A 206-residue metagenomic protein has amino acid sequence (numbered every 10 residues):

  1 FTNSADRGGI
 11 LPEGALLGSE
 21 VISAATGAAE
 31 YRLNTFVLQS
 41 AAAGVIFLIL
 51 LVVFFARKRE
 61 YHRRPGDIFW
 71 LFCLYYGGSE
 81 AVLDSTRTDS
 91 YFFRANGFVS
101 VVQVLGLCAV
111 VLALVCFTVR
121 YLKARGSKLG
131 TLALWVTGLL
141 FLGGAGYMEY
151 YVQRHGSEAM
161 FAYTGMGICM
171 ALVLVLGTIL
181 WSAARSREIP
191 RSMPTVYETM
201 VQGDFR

Functional and structural regions predicted by a protein language model:
F1-R206: A feature for loop-to-transmembrane-helix boundaries and adjacent hydrophobic helices in multi-pass integral membrane
